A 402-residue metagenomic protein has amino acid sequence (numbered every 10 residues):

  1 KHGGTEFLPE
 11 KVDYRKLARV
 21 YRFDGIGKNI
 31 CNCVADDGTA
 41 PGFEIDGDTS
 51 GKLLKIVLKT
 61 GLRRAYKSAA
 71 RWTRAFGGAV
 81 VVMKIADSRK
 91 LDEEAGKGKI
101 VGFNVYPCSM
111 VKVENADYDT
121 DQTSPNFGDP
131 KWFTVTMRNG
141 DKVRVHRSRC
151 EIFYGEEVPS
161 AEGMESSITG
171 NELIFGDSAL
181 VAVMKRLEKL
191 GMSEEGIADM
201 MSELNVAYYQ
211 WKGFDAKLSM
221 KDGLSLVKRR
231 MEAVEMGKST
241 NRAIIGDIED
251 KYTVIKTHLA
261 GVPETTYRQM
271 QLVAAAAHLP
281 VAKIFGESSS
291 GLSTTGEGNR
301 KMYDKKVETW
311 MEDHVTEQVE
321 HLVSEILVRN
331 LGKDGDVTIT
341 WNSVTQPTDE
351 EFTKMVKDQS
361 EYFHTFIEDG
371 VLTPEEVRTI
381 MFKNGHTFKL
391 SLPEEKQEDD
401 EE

Functional and structural regions predicted by a protein language model:
K1-K28, A35, T39-P41, E93 (+3 more regions): Intrinsically disordered, low-complexity terminal tails
T5-L8, V12, L17-Y21, G25 (+10 more regions): Alpha-helix boundary/N-cap detector
P9-N171: Structured, mid-chain assembly/scaffold modules that mediate subunit interfaces within large macromolecular complexes
Y21-D36, K67-V80, V181-V206, A275 (+2 more regions): Short, hydrophobic/amphipathic alpha-helical patches that form generic packing surfaces within helical domains
E44, I56-T60, S68, G170 (+5 more regions): Generic amphipathic alpha-helical segments used as scaffolds and interaction surfaces in large, multi-domain proteins
L62-V82, K217-A233, H258-K357, E361-V377: C-terminal amphipathic alpha-helical
T134-T136, K142-R144, Y208-Q210, D336-T340: Ser/Thr- (and often Asn-) enriched beta-sheet segments in non-cytosolic proteins
C150-G298, S343-T348: Extended, charged amphipathic alpha-helical segments
